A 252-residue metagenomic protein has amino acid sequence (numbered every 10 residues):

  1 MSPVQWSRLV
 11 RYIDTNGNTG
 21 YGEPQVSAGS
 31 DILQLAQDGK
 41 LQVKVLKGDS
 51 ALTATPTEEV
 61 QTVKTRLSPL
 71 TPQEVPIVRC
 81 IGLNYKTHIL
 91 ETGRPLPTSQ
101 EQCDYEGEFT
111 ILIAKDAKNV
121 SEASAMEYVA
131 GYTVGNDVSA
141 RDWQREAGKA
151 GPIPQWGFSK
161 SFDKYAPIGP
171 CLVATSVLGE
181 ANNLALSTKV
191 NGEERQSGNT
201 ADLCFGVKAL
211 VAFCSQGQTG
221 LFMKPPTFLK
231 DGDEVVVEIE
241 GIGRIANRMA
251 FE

Functional and structural regions predicted by a protein language model:
M1-S99, E234-V236: N-terminal non-catalytic cap/leader segment that marks the start of a structured domain
S2-S7, N18-T19, A54-S68, H88 (+1 more regions): Catalytic-pocket segment enriched in acidic/His residues
Y12, G22-Q25, E91, L112-A114 (+3 more regions): Short beta-strand-to-turn element immediately C-terminal to the catalytic PLP-Schiff-base lysine in fold type I
T71, I77, E101-C103, A212 (+1 more regions): Residue "hotspots" at secondary-structure boundaries inside conserved domains
P76-R79, E108-T110, G131-T133, Y165 (+1 more regions): Structural motif
L83, V138, G217: Active-site metal-binding loops of divalent metal-dependent hydrolases
R94-T98, C103-Y105, F109, K230-G241: Structural signature of FAD isoalloxazine-binding scaffolds in flavoprotein oxidoreductases
S99-W143, G148: Non-heme Fe(II) oxygenase catalytic core, chiefly the N-lobe of the double-stranded beta-helix
